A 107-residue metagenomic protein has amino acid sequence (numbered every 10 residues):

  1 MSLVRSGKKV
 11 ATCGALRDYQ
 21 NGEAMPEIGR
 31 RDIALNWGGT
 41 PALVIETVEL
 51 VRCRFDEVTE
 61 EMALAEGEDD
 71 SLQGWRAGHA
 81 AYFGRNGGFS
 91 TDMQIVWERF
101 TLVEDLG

Functional and structural regions predicted by a protein language model:
M1, E49-L50, G107: Charged, low-complexity intrinsically disordered segments
M1-Y19: Compositionally biased, charged N-terminal/linker segments
G22-A34: Short coil-to-beta transition motif at edge beta-strands of beta-rich domains
I28, P41, M93: Glycine-rich acetyl-CoA-binding "A-motif" of GNAT/NAT acetyltransferases
A42-V51: Short beta-strand-centered aromatic/proline hotspots
C53-A65: Short, solvent-exposed secondary-structure boundary/capping segments
A63-G107: Contiguous surface segments at macromolecular interaction interfaces
